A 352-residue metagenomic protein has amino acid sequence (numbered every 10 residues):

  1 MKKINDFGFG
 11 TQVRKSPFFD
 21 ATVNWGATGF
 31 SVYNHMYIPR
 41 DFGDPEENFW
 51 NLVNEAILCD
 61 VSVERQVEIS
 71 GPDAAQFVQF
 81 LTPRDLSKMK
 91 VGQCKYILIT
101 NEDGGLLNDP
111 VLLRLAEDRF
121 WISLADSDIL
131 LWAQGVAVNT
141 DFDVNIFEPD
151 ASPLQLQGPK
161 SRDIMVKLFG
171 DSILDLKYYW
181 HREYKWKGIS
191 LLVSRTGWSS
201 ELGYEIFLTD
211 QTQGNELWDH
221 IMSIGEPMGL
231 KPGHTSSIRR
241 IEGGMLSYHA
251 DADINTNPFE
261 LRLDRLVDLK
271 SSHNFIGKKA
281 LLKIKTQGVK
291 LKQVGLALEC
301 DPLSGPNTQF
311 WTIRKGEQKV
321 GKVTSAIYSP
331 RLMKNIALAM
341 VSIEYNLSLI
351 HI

Functional and structural regions predicted by a protein language model:
M1-H35, P39, L113-I350: Conserved, structured C-terminal
M1-I97, G105: Acidic, proline/glycine-enriched N-terminal capping motif
C59-P72, L112-W121, I241: N-terminal glycine-rich flavin-associated loop
P72-L106, S161-L191: Internal amphipathic helical hairpin motif
N108-P110: Short beta-strand and beta-hairpin "edge-sheet" elements
